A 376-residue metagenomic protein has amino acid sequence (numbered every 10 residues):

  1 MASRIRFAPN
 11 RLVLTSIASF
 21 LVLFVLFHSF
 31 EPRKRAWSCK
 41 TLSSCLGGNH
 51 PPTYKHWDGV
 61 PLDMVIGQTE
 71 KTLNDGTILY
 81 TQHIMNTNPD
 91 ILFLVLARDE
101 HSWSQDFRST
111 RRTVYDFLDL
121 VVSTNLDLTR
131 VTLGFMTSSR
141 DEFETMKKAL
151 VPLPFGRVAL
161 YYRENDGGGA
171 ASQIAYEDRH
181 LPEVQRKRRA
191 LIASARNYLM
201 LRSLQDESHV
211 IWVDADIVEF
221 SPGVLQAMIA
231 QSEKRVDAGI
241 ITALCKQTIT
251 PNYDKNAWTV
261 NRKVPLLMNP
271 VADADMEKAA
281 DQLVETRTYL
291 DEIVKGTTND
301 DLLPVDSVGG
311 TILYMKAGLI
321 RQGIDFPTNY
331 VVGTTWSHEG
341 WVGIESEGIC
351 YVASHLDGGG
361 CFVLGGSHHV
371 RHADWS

Functional and structural regions predicted by a protein language model:
M1-C45: N-terminal signal-anchor transmembrane helix specifying type II single-pass membrane topology of secretory-pathway
P89-V95, F117, R130-F135: Hydrophobic targeting segments
S102-Y115, F135, A195-L201, I217 (+3 more regions): Catalytic phosphate/metal-binding cores of nucleic-acid and nucleotide-processing enzymes, i.e., regions that mediate
S109-R130, A149-F155: Short, acidic, metal-binding catalytic loop of nucleotide-sugar glycosyltransferases
E142-S208: Active-site-proximal specificity loops/subdomain of glycosyltransferases
M200, V218-N329: Conserved catalytic core of nucleotide-sugar-dependent glycosyltransferases
D206-V218: Short beta-strand-to-loop acidic/aromatic patch adjacent to the donor-nucleotide binding site
L302-P304, G310-Q322, P327-V331, T335-V370: Catalytic donor-sugar/metal-binding loop of nucleotide-sugar-dependent glycosyltransferases
